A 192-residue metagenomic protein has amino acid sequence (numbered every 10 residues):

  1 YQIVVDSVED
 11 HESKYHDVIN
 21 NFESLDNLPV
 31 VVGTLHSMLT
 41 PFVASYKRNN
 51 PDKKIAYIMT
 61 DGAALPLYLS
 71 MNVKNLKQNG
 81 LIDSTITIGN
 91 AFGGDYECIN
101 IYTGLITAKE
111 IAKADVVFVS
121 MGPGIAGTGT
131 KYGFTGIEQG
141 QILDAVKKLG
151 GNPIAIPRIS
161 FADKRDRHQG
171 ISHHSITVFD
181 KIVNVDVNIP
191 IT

Functional and structural regions predicted by a protein language model:
Y1: Glycine-rich, N-terminal phosphate-binding loop and its surrounding beta-alpha-beta segment
V4-C98: Phosphate-binding glycine-rich loops and their immediate beta-loop-alpha structural context
N49-D52, K74-S120, I125-T192: Non-transmembrane, aqueous-exposed alpha-helical and coiled segments at domain scale
